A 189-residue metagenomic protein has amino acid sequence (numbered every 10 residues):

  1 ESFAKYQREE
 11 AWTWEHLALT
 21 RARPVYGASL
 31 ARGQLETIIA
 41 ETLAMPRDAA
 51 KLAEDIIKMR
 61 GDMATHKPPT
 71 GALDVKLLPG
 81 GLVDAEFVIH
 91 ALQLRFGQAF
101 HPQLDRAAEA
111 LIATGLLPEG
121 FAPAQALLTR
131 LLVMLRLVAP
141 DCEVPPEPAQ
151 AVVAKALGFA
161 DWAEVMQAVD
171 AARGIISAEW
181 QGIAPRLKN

Functional and structural regions predicted by a protein language model:
E1-N189: A nucleotide- and high-energy phosphate-metabolite-utilizing enzyme signature
